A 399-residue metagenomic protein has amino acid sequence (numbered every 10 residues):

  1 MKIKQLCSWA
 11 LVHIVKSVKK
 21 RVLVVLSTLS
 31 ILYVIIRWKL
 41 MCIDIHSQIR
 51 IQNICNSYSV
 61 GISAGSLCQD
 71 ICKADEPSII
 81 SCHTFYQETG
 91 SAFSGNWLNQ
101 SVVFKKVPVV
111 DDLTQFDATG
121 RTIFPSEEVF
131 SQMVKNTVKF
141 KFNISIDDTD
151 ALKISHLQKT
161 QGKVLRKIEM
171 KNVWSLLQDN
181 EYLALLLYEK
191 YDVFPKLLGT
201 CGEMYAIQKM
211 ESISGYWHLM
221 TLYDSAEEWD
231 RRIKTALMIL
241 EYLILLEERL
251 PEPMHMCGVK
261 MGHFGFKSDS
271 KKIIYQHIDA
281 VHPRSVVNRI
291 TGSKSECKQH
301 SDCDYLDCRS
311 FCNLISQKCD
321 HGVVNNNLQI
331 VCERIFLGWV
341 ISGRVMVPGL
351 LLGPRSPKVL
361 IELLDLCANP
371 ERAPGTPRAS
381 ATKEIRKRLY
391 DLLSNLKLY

Functional and structural regions predicted by a protein language model:
K2-N53, S81, Q299-Y399: Helical subdomain adjoining the active site within ATP-dependent kinase catalytic cores
L26-T160, S175-Y182, Y188-D192: ATP-binding glycine-rich phosphate-binding loop
N99-V102, V107-D112, G202-M204, E211-S212 (+1 more regions): Conserved beta-strand elements of beta-rich interaction domains across eukaryotes, especially beta-propellers
V102, V193, Y205, I273-Q276: Protein kinase-like catalytic core scaffold
G120, E127-N180, V193-L240, S285-V287: Conserved structural core of kinase catalytic domains
D179, L183-E189, L198, L240 (+7 more regions): Amphipathic alpha-helical interaction motifs in eukaryotic regulatory proteins
M220-K267: Conserved alphaE helix
P251-N326: Catalytic activation segment of kinase domains across protein kinase-like and atypical kinase folds
